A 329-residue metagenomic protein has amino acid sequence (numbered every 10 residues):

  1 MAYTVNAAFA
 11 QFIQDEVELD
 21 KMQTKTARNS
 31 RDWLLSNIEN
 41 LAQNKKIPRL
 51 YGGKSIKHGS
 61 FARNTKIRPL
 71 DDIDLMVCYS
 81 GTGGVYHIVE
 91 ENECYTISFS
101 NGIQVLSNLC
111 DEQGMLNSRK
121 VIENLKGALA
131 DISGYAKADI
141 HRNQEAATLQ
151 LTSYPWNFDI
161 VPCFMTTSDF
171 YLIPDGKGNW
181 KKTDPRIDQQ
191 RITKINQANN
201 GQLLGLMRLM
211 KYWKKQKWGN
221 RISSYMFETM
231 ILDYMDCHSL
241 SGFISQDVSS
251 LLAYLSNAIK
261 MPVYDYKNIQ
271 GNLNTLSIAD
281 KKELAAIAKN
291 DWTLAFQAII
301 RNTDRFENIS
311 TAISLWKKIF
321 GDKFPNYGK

Functional and structural regions predicted by a protein language model:
M1-I13, V263-K329: Terminal (often C-terminal) interaction modules
M1-L70, G81-C110, G328-K329: N-terminal regions immediately upstream of nucleotidyltransferase
S30-L35, N108-M261, F324-K329: Catalytic cores of NTP-dependent nucleotidyl/adenyl transfer enzymes across multiple folds
G59-A62, V77-G81, L151-S153, P162-F164: Short, flexible loop/turn elements at secondary-structure junctions
D71-I73, F158: Change "...and in nucleic-acid phosphodiester-cleaving endonucleases..." to "...and in nucleic-acid processing enzymes
L75-N92, C163-L172: Short, solvent-exposed beta-strand-terminating loops
